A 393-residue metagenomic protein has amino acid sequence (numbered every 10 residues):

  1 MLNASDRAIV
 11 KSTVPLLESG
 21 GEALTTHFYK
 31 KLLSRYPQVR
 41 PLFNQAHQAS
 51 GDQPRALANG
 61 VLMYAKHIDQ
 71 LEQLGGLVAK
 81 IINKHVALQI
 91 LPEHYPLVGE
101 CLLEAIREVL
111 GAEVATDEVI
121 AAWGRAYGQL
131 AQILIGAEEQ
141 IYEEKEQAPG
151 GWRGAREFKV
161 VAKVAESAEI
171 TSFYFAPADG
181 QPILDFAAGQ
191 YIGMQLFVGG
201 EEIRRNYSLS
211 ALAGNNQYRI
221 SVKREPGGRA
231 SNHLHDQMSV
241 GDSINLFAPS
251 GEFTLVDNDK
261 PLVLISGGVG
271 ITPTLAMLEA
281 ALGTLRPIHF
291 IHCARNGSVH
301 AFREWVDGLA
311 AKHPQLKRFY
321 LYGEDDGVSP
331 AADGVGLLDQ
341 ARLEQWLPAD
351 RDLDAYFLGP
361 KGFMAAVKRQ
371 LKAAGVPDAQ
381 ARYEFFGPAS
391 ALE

Functional and structural regions predicted by a protein language model:
M1-G154, G327: Globin-like tetrapyrrole-binding proteins
E72, I288-E393: Reductase modules of NAD(P)H-dependent flavoproteins
A148-S243, P261, A294-N296, D307 (+1 more regions): Ferredoxin-reductase
G189, G270, P360: Short, conserved phosphate/pyrophosphate- and ester-handling motifs at nucleotide-, phospho-/glycolipid
A248-D259: A short, basic/flexible loop-to-alpha-helix module at the beginning of a structural domain
P261-V263, Y356: Conserved beta-strand elements of the Class I
I271-L282: Histidine-anchored nucleotide/phosphate-binding helix
